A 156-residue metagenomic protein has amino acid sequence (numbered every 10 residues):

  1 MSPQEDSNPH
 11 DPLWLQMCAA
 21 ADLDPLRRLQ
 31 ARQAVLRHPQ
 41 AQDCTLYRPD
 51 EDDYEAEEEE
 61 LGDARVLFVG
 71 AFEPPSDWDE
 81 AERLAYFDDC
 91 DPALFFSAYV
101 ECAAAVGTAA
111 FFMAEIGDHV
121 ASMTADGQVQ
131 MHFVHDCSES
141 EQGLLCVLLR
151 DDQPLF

Functional and structural regions predicted by a protein language model:
S2-M17, R28, R37-Q40, Y47-F156: Short, conserved turn/kink motifs that form compact alpha/beta structural patches or helix kinks used as
A21-D22: Short, Lys/Arg-enriched N-terminal segments with co-localized hydrophobic residues within the first ~10-30 amino acids
Q33-V35: Short, solvent-exposed beta-strand/turn "edge" segments of beta-rich domains on protein surfaces
